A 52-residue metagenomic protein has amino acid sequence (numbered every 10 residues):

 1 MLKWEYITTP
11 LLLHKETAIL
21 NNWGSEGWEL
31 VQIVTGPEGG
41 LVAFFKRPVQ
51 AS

Functional and structural regions predicted by a protein language model:
M1-S52: Terminus-proximal functional modules
